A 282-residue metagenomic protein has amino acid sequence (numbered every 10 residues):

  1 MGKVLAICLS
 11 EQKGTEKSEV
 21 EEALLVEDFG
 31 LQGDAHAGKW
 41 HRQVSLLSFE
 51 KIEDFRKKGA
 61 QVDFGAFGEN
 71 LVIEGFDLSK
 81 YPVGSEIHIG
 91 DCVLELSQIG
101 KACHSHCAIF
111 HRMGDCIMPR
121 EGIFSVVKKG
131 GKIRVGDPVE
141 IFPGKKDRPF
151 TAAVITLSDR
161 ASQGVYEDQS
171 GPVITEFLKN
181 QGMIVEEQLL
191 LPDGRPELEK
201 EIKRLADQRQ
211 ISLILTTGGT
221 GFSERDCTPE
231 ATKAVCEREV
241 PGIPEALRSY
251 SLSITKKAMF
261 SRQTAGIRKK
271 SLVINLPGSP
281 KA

Functional and structural regions predicted by a protein language model:
M1-R148: Metal-cofactor-dependent catalytic cores
V20, G90-C92, P149-F150, R209-I211 (+1 more regions): Short coil/turn connectors at secondary-structure junctions
A60, C92, P138, G144 (+8 more regions): Generic secondary-structure signature for well-ordered alpha-helical cores
D147-D193: Glycine-rich phosphate/diphosphate-binding loop of Rossmann-like nucleotide-binding domains
Q169-T175, Q181-I184, D193, Q210 (+3 more regions): Non-catalytic terminal and connector segments of soluble metabolic enzymes
K179, V185-T216, G221-C236: N-terminal small/polar loop signature for handling phosphorylated ligands or for N-terminal nucleophile
T228-A282: Proline/glycine-rich low-complexity loops and linkers
